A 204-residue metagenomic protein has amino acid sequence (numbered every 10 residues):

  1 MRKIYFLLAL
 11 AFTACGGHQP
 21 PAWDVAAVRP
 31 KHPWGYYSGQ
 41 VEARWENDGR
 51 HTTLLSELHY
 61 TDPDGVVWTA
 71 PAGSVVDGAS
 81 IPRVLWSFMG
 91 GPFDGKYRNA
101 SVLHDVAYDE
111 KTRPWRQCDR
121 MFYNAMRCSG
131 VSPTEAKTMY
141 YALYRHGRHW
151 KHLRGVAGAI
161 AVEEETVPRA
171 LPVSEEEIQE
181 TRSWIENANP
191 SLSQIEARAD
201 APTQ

Functional and structural regions predicted by a protein language model:
R2-L7: Sec-dependent signal peptide recognition, specifically the positively charged N-region followed immediately by
A9-G16: Hydrophobic h-region of N-terminal signal peptides that target proteins for export in Gram-negative bacteria
G16-Q204: Extended terminal accessory/targeting regions
